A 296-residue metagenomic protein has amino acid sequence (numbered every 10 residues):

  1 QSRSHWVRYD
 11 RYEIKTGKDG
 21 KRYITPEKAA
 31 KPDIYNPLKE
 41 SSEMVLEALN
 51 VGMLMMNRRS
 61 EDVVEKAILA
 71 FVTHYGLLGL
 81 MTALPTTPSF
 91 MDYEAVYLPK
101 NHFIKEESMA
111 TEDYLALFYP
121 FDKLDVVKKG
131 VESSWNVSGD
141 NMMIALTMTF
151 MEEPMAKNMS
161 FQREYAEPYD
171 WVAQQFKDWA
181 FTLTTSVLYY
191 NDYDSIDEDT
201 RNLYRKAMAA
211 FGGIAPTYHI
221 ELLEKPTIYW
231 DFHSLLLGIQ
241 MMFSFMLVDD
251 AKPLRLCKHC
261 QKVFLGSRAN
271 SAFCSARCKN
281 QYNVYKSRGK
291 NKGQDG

Functional and structural regions predicted by a protein language model:
Q1-F264: Short helix-coil boundary/hinge micro-motifs
G238-G296: BZIP DNA-binding basic region
